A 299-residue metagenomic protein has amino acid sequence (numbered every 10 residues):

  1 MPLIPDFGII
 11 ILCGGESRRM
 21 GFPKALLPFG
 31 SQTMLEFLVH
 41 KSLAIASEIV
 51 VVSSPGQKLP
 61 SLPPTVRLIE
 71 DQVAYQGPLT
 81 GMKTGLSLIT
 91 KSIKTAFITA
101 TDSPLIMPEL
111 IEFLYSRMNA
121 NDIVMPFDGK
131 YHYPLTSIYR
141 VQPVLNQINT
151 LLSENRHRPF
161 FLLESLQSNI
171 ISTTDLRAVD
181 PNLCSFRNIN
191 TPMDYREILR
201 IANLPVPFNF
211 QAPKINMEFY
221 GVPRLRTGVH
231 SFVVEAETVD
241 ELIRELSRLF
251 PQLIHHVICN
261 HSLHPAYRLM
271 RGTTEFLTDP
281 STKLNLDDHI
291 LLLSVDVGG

Functional and structural regions predicted by a protein language model:
P2-L135, V141-R156, E164-L183, L199-R200: Nucleotide and nucleotide-moiety/phosphate-recognizing core
R140, T191: Short, conserved phosphate/pyrophosphate- and ester-handling motifs at nucleotide-, phospho-/glycolipid
L151-R158, E237-E241: Short, charged, surface-exposed loops that flank catalytic or proteolytic processing sites
R158-F160, F186-R187: An accessory alpha-helical subdomain
N182, F186, I201-F208: The feature marks non-catalytic terminal segments
I189, I198: AAA+ P-loop ATPase catalytic core
R196, L204-G298: Ubiquitin-like/PB1-type beta-grasp interaction modules and other compact soluble beta-rich domains
